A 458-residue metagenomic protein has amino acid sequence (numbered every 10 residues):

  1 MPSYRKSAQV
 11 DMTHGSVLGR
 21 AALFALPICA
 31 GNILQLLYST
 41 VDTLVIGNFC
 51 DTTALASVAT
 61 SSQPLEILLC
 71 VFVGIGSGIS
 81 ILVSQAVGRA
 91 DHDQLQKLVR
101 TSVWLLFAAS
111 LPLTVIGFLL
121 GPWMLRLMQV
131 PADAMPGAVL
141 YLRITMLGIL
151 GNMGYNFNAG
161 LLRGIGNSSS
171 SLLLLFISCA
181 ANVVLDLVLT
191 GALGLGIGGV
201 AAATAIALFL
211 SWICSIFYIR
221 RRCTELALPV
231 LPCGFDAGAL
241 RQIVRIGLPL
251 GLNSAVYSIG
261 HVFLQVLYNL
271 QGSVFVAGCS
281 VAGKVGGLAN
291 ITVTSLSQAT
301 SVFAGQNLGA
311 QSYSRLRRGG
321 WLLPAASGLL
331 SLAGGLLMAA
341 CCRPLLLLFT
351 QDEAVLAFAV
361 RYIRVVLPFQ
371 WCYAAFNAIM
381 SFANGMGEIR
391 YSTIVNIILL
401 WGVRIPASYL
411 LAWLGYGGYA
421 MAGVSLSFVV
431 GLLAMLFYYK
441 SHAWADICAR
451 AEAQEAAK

Functional and structural regions predicted by a protein language model:
M1-A25, V83-G148, V184, A192-L248 (+2 more regions): Short alpha-helical transmembrane segments in multi-pass integral membrane proteins
M12-F49, Q63-G78, L82, F107-T114 (+5 more regions): N-terminal transmembrane alpha-helices
L23-D42, I144, Y155, S178 (+5 more regions): Transmembrane helical elements of multi-pass membrane transporters/channels
I28, N32, L44, I81 (+16 more regions): Transmembrane alpha-helix boundary and packing residues in multipass membrane permease domains and related
I33, L37-A56, L125-A132, V188-L195 (+4 more regions): Helix-terminus/linker motif at the lipid-water interface of multi-pass membrane proteins
T43, T52-L55, H92, G121 (+6 more regions): Membrane-helix interface/capping residues of multi-pass secondary transporters
L55-V115, N152-S171, G278-C342, Y373-V395: Small-residue-rich hydrophobic transmembrane alpha-helices
G76, I144-R163, S171-C179, V200-S215 (+4 more regions): Short runs within selected transmembrane alpha-helices of multi-pass transporters and secretion channels
